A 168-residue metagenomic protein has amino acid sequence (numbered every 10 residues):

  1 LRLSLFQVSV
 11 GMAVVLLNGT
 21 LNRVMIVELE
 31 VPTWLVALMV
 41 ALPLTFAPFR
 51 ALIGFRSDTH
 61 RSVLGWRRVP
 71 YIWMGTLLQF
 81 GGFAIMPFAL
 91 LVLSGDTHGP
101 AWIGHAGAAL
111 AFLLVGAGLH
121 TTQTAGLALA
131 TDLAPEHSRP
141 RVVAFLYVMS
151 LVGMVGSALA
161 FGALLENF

Functional and structural regions predicted by a protein language model:
L1-F168: Membrane-embedded alpha-helical bundles of multi-pass transporters/translocases, especially carrier/permease families
